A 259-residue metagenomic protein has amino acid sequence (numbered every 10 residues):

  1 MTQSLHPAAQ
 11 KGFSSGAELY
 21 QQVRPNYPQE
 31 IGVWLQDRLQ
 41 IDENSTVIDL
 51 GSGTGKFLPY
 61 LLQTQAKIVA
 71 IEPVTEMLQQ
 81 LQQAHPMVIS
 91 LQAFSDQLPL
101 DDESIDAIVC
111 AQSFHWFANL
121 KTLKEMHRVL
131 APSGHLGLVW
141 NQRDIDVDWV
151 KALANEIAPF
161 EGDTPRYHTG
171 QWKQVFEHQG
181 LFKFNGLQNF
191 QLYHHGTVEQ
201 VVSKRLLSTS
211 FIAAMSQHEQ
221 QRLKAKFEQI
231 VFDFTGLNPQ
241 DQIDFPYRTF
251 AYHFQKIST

Functional and structural regions predicted by a protein language model:
M1-D42, K56: Conserved class I S-adenosyl-L-methionine
N44-S45, E103: Nucleotide donor/acceptor-binding cores
I48, T54-Q97: Class I SAM-dependent methyltransferase SAM/SAH-binding core
D96-A107: A short acidic, Gly/Pro-enriched loop at the edge of an enzyme's catalytic core that lines a small-molecule cofactor
C110-A111, N119: A short beta-strand submotif of the Rossmann-like class I SAM-dependent methyltransferase core that lines
F117-E125: A short, conserved alpha-helix within the catalytic core of class I
H127-G196: Conserved catalytic/acceptor-binding region of the Class I
G170, Q174-T259: Conserved Class I S-adenosyl-L-methionine
